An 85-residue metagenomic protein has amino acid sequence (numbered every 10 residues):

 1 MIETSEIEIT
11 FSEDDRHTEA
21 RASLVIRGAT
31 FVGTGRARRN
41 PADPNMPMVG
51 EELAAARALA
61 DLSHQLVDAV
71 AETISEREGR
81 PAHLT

Functional and structural regions predicted by a protein language model:
M1-A29: N-terminal intrinsically disordered, cationic/polar leader segments that include organellar targeting peptides
I2, T10, V32, R36 (+3 more regions): Long, contiguous binding/interaction regions
D14-D15, D43, D61, D68: Acidic-enriched, low-complexity/disordered segments with a strong bias for Aspartate over Glutamate
T18-P47: A short, structured beta-strand/loop element
R27-A29, A42, A55, I74-A82: Solvent-exposed, non-transmembrane amphipathic alpha-helical segments
A60-T85: C-terminal structural segments of small proteins and small subunits
